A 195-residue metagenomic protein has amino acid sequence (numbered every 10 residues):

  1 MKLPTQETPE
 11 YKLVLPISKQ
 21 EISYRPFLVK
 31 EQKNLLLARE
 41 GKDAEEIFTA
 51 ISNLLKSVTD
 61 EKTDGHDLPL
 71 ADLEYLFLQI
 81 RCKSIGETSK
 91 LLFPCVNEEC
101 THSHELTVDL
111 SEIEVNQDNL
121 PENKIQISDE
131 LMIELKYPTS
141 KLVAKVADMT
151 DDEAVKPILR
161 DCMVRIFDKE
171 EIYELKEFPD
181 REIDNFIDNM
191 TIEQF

Functional and structural regions predicted by a protein language model:
M1-F195: Long C-terminal interaction/binding lobes of large macromolecular proteins
